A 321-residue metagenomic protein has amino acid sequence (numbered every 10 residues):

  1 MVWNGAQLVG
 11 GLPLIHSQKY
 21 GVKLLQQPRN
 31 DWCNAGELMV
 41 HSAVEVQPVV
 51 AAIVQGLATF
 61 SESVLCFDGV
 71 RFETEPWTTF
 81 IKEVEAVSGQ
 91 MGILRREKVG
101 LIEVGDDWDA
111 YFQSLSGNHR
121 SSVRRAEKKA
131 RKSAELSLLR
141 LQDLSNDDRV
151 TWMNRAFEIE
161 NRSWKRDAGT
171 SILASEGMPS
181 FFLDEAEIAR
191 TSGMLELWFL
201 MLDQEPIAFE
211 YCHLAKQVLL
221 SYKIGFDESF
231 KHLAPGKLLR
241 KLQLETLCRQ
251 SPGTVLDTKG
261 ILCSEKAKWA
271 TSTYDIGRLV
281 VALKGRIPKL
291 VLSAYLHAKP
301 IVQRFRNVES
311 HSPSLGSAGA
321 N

Functional and structural regions predicted by a protein language model:
M1-N30, C66-H232, G319-N321: A conserved beta-strand-loop-helix scaffold within acyl/acetyltransferase catalytic domains
S17-R95, H213-D275, V280: Acyl-donor binding region in acyl/amide transferases
H41, E103-G105, A282: A structural detector for beta-sheet-dominated domains
L57-F60, L115, S145, Q204 (+3 more regions): A general structural signal for short secondary-structure boundary/capping elements
S145, C263, L283-R286: Residue-level detector of flexible, active-site-proximal loop/helix-junction positions within diverse enzyme catalytic
D184, D275, S293-Y295: Short alpha-helix boundary/capping motifs
E187-L200, E205, F209-C212, L239-L247 (+3 more regions): C-terminal structured domain segments across diverse proteins
V280-N321: Membrane-proximal basic amphipathic "stem/tether" segments
